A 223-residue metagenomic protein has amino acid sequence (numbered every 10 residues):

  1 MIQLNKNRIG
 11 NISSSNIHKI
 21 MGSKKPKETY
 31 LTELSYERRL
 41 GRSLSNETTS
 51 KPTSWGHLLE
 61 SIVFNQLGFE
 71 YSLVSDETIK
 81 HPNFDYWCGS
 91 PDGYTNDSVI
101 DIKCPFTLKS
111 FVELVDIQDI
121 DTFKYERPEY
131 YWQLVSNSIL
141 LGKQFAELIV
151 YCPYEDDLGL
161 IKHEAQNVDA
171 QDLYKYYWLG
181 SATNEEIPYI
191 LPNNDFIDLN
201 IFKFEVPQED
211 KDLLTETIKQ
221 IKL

Functional and structural regions predicted by a protein language model:
M1-L58, I62, I120-K124, E155-H163 (+1 more regions): Charged, glycine-rich intrinsically disordered N-terminal tails and low-complexity linkers that flank
P52-S75, Y86: Short, well-structured hydrophobic secondary-structure segments
E70-P91, T95-E216: Nucleic-acid nuclease catalytic cores
T217-L223: A short, Lys/Arg-enriched interface patch at domain edges and termini
